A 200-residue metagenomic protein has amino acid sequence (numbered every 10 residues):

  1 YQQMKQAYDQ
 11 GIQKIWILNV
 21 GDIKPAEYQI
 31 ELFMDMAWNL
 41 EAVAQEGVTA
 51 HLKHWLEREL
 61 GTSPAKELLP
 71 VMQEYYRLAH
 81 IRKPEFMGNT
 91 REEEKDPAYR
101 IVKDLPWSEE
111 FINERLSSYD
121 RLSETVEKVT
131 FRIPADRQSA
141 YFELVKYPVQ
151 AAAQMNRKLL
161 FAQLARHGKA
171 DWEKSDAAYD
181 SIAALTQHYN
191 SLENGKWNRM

Functional and structural regions predicted by a protein language model:
Y1-M200: Substrate-binding groove of N-acetylhexosamine-processing glycoside hydrolases
